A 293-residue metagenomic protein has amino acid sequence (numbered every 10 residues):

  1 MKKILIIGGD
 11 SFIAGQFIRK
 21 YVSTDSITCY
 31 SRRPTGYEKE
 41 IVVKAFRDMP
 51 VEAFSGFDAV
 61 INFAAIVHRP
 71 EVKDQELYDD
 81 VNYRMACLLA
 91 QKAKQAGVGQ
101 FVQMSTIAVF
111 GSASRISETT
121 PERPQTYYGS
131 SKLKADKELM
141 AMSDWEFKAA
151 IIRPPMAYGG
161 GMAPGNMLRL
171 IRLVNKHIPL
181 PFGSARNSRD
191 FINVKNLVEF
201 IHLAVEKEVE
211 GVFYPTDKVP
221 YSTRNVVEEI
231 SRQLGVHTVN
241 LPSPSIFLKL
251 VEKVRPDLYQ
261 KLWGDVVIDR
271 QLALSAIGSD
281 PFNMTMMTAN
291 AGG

Functional and structural regions predicted by a protein language model:
I4-S23: N-terminal Rossmann NAD(P)H-binding glycine-rich loop of SDR-like oxidoreductase domains
F46-R84, L88, K92, S112: NAD(P)H-binding glycine-rich loop region in Rossmannoid oxidoreductase-like domains and their noncatalytic homologs
C87-Y127, A150: Conserved Rossmann-fold NAD(P)-dependent oxidoreductase catalytic core, especially the SDR/UDP-sugar
F110-G111, I152-L168: Flexible, glycine-rich beta-alpha linker
R123-A150: Active-site Tyr-X1-5-Lys
M162-R169, F182-V205, G211-Y214: Substrate-positioning beta->alpha
F200-L258, A291-G292: Mid/C-terminal beta-alpha module of Rossmann-like enzyme folds, strongest in SDR-family dehydrogenases/epimerases
Y221, E229, V239, L258-G293: C-terminal amphipathic/interface module of NAD(P)-dependent oxidoreductases and related NAD-binding regulators
